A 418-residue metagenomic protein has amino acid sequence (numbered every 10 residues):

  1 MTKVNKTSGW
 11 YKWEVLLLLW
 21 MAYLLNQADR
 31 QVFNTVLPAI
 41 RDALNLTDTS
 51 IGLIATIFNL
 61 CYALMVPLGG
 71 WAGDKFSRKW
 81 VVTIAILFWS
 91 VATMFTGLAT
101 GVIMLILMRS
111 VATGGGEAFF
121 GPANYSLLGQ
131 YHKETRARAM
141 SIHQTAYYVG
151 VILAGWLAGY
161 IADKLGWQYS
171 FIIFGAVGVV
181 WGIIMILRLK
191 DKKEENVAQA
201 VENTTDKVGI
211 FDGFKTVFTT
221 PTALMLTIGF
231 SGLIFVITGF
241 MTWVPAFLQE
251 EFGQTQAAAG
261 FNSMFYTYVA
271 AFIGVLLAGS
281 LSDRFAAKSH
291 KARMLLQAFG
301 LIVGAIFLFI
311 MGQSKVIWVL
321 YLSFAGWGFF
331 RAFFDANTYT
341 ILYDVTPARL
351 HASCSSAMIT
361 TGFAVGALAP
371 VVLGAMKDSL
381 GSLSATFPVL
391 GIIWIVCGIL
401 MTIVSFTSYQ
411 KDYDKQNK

Functional and structural regions predicted by a protein language model:
T2-G9, K193-T227, E251: Juxtamembrane intracellular "pre-TM" segments in multi-pass secondary transporters
F33-N34, P221-V275, D335, Y339: Extracytoplasmic gate region of multi-pass secondary transporters
N45, S77, L98-M104, K133 (+1 more regions): Helix-breaking motifs and short loop linkers at transmembrane-helix boundaries and internal kinks in secondary membrane
L64-V102: Conserved MFS/SLC helix-loop-helix module at the cytosolic interface between two early adjacent transmembrane helices
W80-M94, R293-L308: Structural signature of the two symmetry-related core transmembrane helices
A92, I103-A118, V319-F333: Hydrophobic core of transmembrane alpha-helices in multi-pass small-molecule transporters, especially MFS/SLC-type
M108-V149: Cytoplasmic helix-loop-helix junction between adjacent transmembrane helices in 12-TM secondary transporters
H143-K192: Helix-loop-helix hairpin linking two adjacent transmembrane segments in secondary transporters
